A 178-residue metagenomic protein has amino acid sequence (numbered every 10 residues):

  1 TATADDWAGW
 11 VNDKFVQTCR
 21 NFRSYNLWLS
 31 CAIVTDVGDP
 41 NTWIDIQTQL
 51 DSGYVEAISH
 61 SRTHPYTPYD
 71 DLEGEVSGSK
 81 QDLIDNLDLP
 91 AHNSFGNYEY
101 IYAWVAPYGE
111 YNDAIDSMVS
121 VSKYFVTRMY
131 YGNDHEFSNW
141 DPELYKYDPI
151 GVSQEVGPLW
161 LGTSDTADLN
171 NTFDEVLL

Functional and structural regions predicted by a protein language model:
T1-A8, N12, F22, G109 (+1 more regions): Catalytic grooves of carbohydrate-active enzymes
T1-Q17, Y124-S138: Short N-terminal secondary-structure initiator segments
D6-C19, V37-Q47: Aromatic- and glycine-enriched glycan-recognition loops and surfaces that form the carbohydrate-binding subsites
K14, T18, E75-L83, I115 (+1 more regions): Alpha-helical packing segments of well-folded alpha/beta enzyme cores
R23-A114, S122-F125, Y131-P158: Metal-dependent polysaccharide deacetylase catalytic core of the NodB/CE4 family, i.e., the active-site-bearing domain
